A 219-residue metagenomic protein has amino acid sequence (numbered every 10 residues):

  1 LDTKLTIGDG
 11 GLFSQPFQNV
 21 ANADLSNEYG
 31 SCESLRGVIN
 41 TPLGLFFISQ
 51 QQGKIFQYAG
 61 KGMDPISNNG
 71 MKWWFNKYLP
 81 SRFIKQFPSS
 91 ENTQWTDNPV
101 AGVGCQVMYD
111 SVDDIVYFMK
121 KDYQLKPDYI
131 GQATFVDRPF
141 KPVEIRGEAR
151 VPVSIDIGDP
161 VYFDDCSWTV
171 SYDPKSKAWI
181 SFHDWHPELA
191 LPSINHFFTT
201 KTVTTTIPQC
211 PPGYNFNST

Functional and structural regions predicted by a protein language model:
L1-S218: Beta-sheet-dominated scaffold domains
